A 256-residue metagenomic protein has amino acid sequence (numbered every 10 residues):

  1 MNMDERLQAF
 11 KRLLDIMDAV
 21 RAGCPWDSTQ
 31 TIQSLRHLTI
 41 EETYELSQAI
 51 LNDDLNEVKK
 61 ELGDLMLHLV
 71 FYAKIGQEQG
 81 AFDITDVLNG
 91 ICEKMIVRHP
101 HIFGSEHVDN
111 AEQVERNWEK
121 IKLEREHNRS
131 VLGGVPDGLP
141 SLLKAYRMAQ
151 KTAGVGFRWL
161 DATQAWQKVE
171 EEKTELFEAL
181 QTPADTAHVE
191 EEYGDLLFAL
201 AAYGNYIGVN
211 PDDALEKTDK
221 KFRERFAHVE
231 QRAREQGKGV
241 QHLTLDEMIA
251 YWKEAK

Functional and structural regions predicted by a protein language model:
M1-E61, L67-Y193, L197-K256: Flexible "arm" and connector segments at domain edges
